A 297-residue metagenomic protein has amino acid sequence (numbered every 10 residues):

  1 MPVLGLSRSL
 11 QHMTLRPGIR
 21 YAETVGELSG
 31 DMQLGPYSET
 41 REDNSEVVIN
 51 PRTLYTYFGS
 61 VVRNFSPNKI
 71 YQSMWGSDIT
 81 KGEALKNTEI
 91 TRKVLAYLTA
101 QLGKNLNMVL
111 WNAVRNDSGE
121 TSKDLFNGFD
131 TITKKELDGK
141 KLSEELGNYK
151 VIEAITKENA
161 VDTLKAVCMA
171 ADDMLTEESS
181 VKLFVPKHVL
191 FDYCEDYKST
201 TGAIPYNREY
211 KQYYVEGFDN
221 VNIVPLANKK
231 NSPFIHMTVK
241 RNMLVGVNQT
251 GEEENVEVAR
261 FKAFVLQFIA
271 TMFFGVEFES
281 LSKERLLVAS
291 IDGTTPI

Functional and structural regions predicted by a protein language model:
M1-G18, A22, G26, D31 (+2 more regions): Sequence/fold signature of self-assembling virion shell proteins
M1-G76: Assembly/oligomerization interface modules of large self-assembling protein complexes
S73, N107, D192-C194: Short helix/loop capping segments that flank catalytic or ligand/cofactor-binding pockets
G76-A166: Alpha-helical scaffold segments that mediate packing/assembly in large oligomeric complexes
T176-S179, G217: Short, well-ordered loop/turn elements at secondary-structure boundaries
S179-V189: Beta-edge loop/turn motif
